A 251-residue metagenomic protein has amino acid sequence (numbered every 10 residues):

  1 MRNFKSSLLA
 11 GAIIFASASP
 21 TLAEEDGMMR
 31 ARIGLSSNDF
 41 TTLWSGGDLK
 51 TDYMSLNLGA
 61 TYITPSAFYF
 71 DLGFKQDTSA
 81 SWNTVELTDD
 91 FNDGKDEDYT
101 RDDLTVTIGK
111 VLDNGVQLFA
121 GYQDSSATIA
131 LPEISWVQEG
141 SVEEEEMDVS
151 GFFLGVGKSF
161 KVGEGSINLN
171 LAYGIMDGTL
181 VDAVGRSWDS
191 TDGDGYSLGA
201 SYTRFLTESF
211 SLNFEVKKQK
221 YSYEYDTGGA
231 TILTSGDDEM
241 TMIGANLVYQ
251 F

Functional and structural regions predicted by a protein language model:
S17, Y62-S66, K110-N114, F160-E164 (+2 more regions): Outer-membrane beta-barrel strand-turn architecture
L22-D89: Short glycine/proline- and aromatic-enriched beta-strand/turn motifs that initiate or cap beta-hairpins
G27-M29, K50-L56, D98-L104, D124 (+3 more regions): Residues that define the transmembrane beta-barrel architecture of outer-membrane proteins
A31, S66-L72, N114-L118, E164-L169 (+1 more regions): Repeated loop/turn-to-beta-strand initiation elements of outer-membrane beta-barrel proteins
L35, L58-Y62, V106-K110, A120-Y122 (+5 more regions): Residues on the lipid-exposed face of transmembrane beta-strands in outer-membrane beta-barrel proteins
L35-T41, F74-A80, Y122-T128, S150 (+5 more regions): Transmembrane beta-strands of outer-membrane beta-barrel pores
T41-L49, T78-Y99, S126-D148, G178-D192 (+1 more regions): Flexible, solvent-exposed loop segments that connect beta-strands
D192-F251: Predominantly the C-terminal beta-signal and adjacent terminal strand-loop region of outer-membrane beta-barrel
